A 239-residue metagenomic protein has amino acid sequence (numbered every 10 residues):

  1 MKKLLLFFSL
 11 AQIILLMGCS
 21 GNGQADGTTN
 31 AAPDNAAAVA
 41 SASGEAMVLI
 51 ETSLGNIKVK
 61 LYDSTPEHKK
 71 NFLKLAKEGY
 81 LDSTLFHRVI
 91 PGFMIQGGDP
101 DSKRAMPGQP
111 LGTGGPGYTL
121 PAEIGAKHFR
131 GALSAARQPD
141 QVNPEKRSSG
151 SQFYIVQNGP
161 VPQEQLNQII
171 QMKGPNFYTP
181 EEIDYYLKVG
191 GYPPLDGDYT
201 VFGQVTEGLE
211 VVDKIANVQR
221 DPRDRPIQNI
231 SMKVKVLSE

Functional and structural regions predicted by a protein language model:
L4-F7, C19-E239: Cyclophilin-like peptidyl-prolyl cis-trans isomerases
A11-Q12: Repetitive helical segments and hydrophobic/amphipathic motifs
